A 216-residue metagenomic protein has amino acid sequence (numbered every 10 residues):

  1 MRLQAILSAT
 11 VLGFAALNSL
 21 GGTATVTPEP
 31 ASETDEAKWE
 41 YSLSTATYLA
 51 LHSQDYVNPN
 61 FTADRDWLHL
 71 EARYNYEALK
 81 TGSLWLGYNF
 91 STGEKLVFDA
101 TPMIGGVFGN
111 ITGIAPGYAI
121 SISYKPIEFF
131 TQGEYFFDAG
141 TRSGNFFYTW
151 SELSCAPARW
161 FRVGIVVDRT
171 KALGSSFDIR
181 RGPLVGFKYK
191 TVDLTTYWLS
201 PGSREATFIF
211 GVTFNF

Functional and structural regions predicted by a protein language model:
M1-K38, F216: Cleavable N-terminal export/targeting peptides
V11, S19-L20, M103, V107 (+1 more regions): Intrinsically disordered, low-complexity segments enriched in small/polar residues
T25-S42, L49-Q54, N60-T62, W67 (+3 more regions): Outer-membrane beta-barrel transmembrane domain signature
S42-L43, P102: Extracytoplasmic loops and strand-loop junctions of Gram-negative outer membrane beta-barrel proteins
E71-A72: N-terminal carbohydrate-binding/catalytic regions of secreted carbohydrate-active enzymes
G82-G106: Glycine/small-residue-rich loop that forms an oxyanion/phosphate-binding "nest" at active or ligand-binding sites
